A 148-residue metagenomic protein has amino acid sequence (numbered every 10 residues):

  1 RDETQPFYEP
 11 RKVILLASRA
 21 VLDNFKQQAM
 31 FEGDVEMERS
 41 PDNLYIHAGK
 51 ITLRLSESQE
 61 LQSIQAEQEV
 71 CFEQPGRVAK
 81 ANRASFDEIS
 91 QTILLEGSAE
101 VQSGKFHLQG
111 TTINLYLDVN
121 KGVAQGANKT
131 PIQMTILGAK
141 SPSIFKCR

Functional and structural regions predicted by a protein language model:
R1-R148: Mature-chain termini and adjacent capping regions
